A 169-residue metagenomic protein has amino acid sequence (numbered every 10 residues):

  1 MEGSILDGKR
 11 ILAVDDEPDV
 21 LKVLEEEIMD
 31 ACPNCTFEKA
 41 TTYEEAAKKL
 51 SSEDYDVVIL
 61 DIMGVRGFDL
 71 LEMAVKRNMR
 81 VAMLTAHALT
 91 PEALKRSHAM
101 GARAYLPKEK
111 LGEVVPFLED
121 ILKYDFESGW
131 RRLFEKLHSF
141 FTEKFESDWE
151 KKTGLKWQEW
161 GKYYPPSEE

Functional and structural regions predicted by a protein language model:
E2, D7-D19, L24-I28: Conserved acidic segment of CheY-like receiver
E25, K39-V57: Acidic, metal-coordinating helix/loop segments flanking the phosphotransfer/catalytic sites of two-component signaling
E26-A31, K49, R96: Alpha-helical interaction/dimerization surfaces of two-component signaling modules
T41-T42, M63-D69: Acidic catalytic/metal-coordinating carboxylates
I59, M63, L71-A74, N78-E92: A short, hydrophobic beta-strand element within the central beta-sheet of small alpha/beta folds
D69, K76, A88-P116: Alpha4 helix (beta4-alpha4-beta5 surface) of REC/receiver domains from two-component response regulators
K123-E169: C-terminal output/effector regions of signal-responsive regulators
